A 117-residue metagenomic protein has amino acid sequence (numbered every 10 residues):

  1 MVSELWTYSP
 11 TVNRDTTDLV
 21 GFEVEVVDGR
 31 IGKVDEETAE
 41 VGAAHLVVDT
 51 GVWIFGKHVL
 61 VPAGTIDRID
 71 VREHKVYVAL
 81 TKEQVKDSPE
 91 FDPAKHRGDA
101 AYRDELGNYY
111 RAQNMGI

Functional and structural regions predicted by a protein language model:
M1-I117: Peripheral interaction segments used for macromolecular assembly
